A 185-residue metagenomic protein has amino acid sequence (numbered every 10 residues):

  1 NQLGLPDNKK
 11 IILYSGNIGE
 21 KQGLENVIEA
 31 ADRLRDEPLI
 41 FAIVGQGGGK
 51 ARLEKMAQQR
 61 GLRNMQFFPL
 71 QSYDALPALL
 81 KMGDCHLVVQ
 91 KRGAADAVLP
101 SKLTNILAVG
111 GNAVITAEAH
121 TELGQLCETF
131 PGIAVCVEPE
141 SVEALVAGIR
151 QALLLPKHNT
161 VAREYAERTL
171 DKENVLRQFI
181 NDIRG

Functional and structural regions predicted by a protein language model:
N1-L5, N159-T160: A short helix/loop element that forms part of the nucleotide-sugar donor recognition site in Leloir-type
P6-Q22, I28-A31: Conserved donor-binding/catalytic core segment of Leloir-type glycosyltransferases
K9, D36-G45, K50-P77: Nucleotide-activated donor-binding/catalytic signature segment of Leloir-type glycosyltransferases, i.e., the conserved
Q22, L70-A78, H86-L107, A113-Q125: Nucleotide-sugar-dependent
G83: An anion/phosphate-binding loop that grips the pyrophosphate of nucleotide cofactors and donors
E118-I149: Change "using UDP/GDP/dTDP sugars" to "using nucleotide sugars
P139-A144, L154-I183: A charged, aromatic-enriched C-terminal amphipathic alpha-helix characteristic of glycosyltransferases across folds
